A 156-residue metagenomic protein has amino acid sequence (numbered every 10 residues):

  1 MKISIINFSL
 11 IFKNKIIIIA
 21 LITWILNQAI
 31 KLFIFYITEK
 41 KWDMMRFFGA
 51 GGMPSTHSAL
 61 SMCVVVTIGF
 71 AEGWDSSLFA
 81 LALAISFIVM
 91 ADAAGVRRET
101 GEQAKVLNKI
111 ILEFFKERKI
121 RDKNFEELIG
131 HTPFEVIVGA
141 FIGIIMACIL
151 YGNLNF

Functional and structural regions predicted by a protein language model:
M1-F12: Short, strongly hydrophobic alpha-helical membrane anchors
I6-N7, I17, K41, I111: N-terminal start-of-chain detector that recognizes signal peptides and the immediate post-cleavage beginning
N14-I30: N-terminal signal-anchor transmembrane alpha helix
I25, W42-F156: Membrane-embedded catalytic cores of phosphoryl/pyrophosphoryl-handling enzymes
A29-R46: Membrane-interface helix-loop junction between the first two transmembrane segments
